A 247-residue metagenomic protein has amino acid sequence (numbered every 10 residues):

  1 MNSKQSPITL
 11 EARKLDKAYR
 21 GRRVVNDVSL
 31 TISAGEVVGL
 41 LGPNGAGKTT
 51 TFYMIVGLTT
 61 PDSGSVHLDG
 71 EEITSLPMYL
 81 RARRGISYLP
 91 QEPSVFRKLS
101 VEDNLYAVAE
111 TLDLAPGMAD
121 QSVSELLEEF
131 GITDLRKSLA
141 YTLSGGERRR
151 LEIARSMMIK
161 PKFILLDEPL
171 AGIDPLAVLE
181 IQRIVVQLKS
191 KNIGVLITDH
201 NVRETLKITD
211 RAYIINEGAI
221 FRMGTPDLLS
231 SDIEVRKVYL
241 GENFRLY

Functional and structural regions predicted by a protein language model:
L41-P43: The feature captures the beta-strand-to-loop junction immediately N-terminal to the Walker
V56: Helix-to-loop junction immediately C-terminal to a conserved catalytic motif
E72-S87, E92, R97, P116 (+3 more regions): ABC ATPase NBD coupling module
Y106, G117-L135, Q182-V186: Conserved ABC ATPase "signature" region
L139-L143, E147: Conserved ABC ATPase signature
I164-E168: Catalytic Walker B motif of ABC-type/P-loop ATPase nucleotide-binding domains
